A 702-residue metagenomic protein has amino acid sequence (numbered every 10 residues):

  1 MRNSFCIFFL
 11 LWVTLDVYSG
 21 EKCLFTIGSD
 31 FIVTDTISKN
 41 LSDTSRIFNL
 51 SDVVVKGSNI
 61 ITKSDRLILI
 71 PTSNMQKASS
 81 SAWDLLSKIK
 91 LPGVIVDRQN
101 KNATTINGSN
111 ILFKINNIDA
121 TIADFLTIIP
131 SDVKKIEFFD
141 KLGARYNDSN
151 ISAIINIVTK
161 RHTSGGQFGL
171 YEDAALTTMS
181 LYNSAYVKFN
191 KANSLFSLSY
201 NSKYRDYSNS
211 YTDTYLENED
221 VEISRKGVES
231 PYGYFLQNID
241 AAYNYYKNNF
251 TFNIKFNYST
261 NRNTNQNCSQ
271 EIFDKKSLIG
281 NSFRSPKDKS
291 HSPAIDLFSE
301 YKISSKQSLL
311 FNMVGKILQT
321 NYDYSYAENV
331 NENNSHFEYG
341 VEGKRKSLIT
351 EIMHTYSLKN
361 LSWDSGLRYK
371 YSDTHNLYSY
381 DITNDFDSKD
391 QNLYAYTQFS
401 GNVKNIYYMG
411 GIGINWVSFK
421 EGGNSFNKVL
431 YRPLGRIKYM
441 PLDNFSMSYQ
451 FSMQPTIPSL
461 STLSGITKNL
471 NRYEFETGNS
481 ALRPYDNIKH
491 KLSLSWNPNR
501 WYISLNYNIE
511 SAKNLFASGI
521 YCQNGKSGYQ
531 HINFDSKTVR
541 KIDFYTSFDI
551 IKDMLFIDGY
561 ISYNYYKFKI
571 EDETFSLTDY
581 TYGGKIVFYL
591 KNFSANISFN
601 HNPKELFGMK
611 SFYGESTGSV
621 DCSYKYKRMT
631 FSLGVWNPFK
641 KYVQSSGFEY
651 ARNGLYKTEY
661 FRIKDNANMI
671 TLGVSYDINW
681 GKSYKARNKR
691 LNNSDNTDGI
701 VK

Functional and structural regions predicted by a protein language model:
E21-M75, Q99-N100, D140: Short, acidic, small-residue-rich periplasmic hinge/interaction motif at the N-terminus of Gram-negative outer-membrane
N40-S42, D52-V54, A82-L85, N102 (+3 more regions): N-terminal periplasmic accessory domains that precede and gate Gram-negative outer-membrane beta-barrel machines
W83-I118: Extracytoplasmic beta-strand/coil segments of soluble accessory domains associated with Gram-negative outer-membrane
I118-G143, A185: Short acidic/polar hinge/loop motifs at secondary-structure boundaries that mediate gating or recognition
D148-I155, T163-Y211, Y234-Q237, N249: Outer-membrane beta-barrel translocator/receptor signature
L236-N263, S285-N424, K428-L434, K438-S448 (+2 more regions): Face-selective signature of the C-terminal outer-membrane beta-barrel domain
S347-I349, S388, Y394-Y396, N479 (+5 more regions): Outer membrane beta-barrel strand-and-loop segments of large Gram-negative receptors, especially TonB-dependent
S418, D443-H490, Y507-K526, F639-L655: Surface-exposed extracellular loop regions of Gram-negative outer-membrane beta-barrel proteins, predominantly
